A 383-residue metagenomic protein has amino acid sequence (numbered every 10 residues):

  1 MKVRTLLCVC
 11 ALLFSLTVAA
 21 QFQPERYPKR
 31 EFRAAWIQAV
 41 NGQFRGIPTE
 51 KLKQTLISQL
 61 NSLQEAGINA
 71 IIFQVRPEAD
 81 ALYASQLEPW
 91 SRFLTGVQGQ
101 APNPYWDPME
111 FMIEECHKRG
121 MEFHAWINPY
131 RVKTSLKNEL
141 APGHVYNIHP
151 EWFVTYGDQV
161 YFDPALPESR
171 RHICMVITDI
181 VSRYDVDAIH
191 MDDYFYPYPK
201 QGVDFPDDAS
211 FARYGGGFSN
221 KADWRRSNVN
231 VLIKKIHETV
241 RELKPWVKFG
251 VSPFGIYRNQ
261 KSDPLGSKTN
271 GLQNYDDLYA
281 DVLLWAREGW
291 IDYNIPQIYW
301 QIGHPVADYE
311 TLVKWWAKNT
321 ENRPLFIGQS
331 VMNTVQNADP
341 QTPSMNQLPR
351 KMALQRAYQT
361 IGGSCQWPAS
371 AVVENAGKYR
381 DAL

Functional and structural regions predicted by a protein language model:
R30, A34, I68-A79, P108-V154 (+3 more regions): Glycine-rich, aromatic-flanked loop segments that form ligand/cofactor-binding clefts across common enzyme folds
R30-F32, W36-Q38, G42-Q54, E114 (+3 more regions): Active-site-adjacent "subsite" loops/lids of carbohydrate-active enzymes
I47-A66, F93-R119, S227-E238: Aromatic- and glycine-enriched glycan-recognition loops and surfaces that form the carbohydrate-binding subsites
I47-Q64, E168-I180, G271-E288, Y309 (+1 more regions): Short, acidic/polar
Q54-A81, R183-A188, L284, E288-W290: Catalytic domains of carbohydrate-active enzymes, especially glycoside hydrolases
I68-N103: Aromatic-lined carbohydrate-binding/catalytic grooves of carbohydrate-active enzymes
N69, R119, N147-W290, Q297-Y299: Polysaccharide-binding and catalytic clefts of secreted carbohydrate-active enzymes
Y279-P305, A317-L383: Substrate-binding cleft of secreted/luminal carbohydrate-active enzymes
